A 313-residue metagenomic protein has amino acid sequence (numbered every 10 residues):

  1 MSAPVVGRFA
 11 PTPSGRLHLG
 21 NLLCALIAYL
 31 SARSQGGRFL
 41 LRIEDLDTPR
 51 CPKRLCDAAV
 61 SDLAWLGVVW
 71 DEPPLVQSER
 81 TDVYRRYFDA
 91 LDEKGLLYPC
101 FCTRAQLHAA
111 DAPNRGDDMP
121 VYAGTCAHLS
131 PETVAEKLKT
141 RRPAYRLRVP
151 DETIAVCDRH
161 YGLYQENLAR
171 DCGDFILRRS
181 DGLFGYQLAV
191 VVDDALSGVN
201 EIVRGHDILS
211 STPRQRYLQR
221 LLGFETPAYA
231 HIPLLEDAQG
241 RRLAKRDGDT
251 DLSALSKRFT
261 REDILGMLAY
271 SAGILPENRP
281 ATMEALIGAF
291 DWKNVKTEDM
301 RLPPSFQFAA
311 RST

Functional and structural regions predicted by a protein language model:
M1-R115, H206-D207, S211-F224: N-terminal Rossmann-like or analogous alpha/beta NTP/dinucleotide-binding catalytic cores that position adenine
M1-R16, S34, F39, A135-E136 (+2 more regions): Non-catalytic terminal extensions that flank enzyme cores
H18, R80-R86, K139-P143, Q187-V192 (+4 more regions): Noncatalytic linker/hinge segments flanking ATPase motor cores
C56, T81, R104-L107, M119 (+4 more regions): Alpha-helix initiation and N-capping motif
S61, R86, E93, A109 (+6 more regions): Charged/polar, solvent-exposed surface patches and flexible loops
D71-P73, T226-Y229, L275-A281: Short, surface-exposed acidic
E79-K94, G116-G124, P143-D151, S271-I287: Short secondary-structure transition/capping segments
A105-A244, D251-L255, Q307-T313: Active-site cores that bind ATP or allylic diphosphates and position pyrophosphate for catalysis
